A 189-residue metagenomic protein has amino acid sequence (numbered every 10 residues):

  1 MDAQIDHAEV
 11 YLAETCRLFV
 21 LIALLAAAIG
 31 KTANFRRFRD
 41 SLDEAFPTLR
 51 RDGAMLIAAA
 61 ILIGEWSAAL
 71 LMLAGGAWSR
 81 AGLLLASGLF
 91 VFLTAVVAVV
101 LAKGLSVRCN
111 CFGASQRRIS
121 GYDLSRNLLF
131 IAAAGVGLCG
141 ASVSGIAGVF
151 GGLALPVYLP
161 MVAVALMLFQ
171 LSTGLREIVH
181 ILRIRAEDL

Functional and structural regions predicted by a protein language model:
M1-L189: Membrane-interfacial helix-loop segments of redox and metal-homeostasis proteins, especially TM-loop-TM junctions
